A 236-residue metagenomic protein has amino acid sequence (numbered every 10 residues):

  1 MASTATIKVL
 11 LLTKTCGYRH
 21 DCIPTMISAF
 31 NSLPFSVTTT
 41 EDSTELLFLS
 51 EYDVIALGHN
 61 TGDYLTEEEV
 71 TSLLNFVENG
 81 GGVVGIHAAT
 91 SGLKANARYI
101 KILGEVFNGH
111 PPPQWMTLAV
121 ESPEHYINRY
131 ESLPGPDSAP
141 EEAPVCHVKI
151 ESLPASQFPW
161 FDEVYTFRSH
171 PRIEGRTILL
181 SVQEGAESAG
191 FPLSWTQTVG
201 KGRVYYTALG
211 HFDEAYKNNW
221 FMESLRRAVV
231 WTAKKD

Functional and structural regions predicted by a protein language model:
S3-I7, S32, A186-G190, T198-D236: Extracellular ligand-binding/catalytic regions of CAZymes and related secreted enzymes and adhesion modules
K8-L93: Helical hinge/lid and interdomain linker segments adjacent to catalytic or ligand-binding clefts that mediate domain
C16-G17, G62, T90-G92, Q183-A186 (+2 more regions): Short, solvent-exposed loop/turn segments at secondary-structure junctions
C22-I23, E68-E69, A95, F191 (+1 more regions): Residues at alpha-helix caps and immediate loop-helix transition turns in enzyme cores, especially N- and C-cap
S36-T38, T177, R203: Conserved beta-strand segments of alpha/beta enzyme cores
Y64-A139: A glycine-rich, often tryptophan-bearing local segment used as a flexible ligand/cofactor-contacting loop or short
Y99-E105, W160-F161, T166-G175, W220-K235: Oxidoreductase and adenylate-handling cofactor-binding alpha/beta cores
E105, P113-G200: Catalytic beta-strand/loop cores that center a nucleophilic Ser/Cys/Thr and support acyl-enzyme chemistry
